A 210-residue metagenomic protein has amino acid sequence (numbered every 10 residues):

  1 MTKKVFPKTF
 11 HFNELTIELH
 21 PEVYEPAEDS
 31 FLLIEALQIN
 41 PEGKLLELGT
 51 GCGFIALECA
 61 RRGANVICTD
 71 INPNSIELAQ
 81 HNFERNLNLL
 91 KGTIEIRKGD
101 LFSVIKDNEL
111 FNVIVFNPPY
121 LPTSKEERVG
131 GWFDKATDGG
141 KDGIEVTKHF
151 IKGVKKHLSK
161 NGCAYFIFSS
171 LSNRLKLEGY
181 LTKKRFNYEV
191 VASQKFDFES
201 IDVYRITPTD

Functional and structural regions predicted by a protein language model:
T2-R62, S75-L78, S103-V104, V190 (+1 more regions): SAM-dependent Rossmann-like transferase core, predominantly class I methyltransferases with a strong bias toward
F12, N40, L89-K91, S159 (+1 more regions): Short, well-ordered coil/turn elements that cap or connect secondary structure elements
E18, V23, E35, I144-V203: Conserved Class I SAM-dependent methyltransferase catalytic core
P26, P118-P119, K160: Proline-centered helix-kink/hinge sites
F31-V129: Conserved SAM/SAH cofactor-binding pocket of Class I
R62, G130-D134, T182-K184: Glycine-rich, phosphate-binding/catalytic loops in enzymes
C68, G139, F166: Conserved SAM-binding loop
P118-V146: Mobile active-site "lid"/loop adjacent to the S-adenosyl-L-methionine
